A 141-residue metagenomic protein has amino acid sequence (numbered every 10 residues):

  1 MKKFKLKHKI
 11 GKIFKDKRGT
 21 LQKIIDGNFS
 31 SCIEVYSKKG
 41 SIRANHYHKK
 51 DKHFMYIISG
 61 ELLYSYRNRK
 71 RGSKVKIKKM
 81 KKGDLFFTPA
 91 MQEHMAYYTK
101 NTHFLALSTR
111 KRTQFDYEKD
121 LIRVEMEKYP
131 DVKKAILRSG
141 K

Functional and structural regions predicted by a protein language model:
F4, K9, G72, T99-K141: Double-stranded beta-helix
G11-N45: A short glycine-rich, His/Asp/Glu-containing loop-to-beta-strand
L21, N45, Y64-S65, T88 (+2 more regions): Short beta-strand His + acidic residue motifs that chelate non-heme Fe in jelly-roll/DSBH and cupin folds
S37-G40, K82-G83, P89-M91, N101: Tight coil/turn sites that cap or link beta-strands
H46, K52-I57, K78, F86 (+1 more regions): His/acidic/aromatic-lined binding-pocket segments of jelly-roll/cupin-type domains and related regulatory beta-sandwich
K50, D84, Q92, K100 (+1 more regions): A generic "binding-loop/recognition-motif" signal
K50-N68: Glycine- and acidic-residue-biased ligand/ion/polar-headgroup-sensing regions
R69-A90: Short acidic-glycine-tyrosine-enriched beta hairpin
